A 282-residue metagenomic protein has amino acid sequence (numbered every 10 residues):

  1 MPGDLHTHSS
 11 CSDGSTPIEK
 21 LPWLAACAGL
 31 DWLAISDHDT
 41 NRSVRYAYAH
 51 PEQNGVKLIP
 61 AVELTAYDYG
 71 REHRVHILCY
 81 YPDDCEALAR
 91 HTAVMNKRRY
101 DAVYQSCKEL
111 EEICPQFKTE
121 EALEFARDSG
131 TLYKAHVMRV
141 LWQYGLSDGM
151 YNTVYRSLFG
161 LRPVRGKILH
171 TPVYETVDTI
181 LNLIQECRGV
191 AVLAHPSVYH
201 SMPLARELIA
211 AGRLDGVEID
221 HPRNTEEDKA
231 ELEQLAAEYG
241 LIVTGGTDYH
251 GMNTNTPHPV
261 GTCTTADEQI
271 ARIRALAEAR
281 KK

Functional and structural regions predicted by a protein language model:
M1-R74, F159-V164, L169, E175-A194 (+2 more regions): An N-terminally biased module of ancient metal coordination in phosphate/nucleic-acid-related enzymes
E52-P203, E207, D267-R272, A279-R280: Extended substrate/RNA-proximal surfaces in nucleic-acid metabolism proteins
L214, N255-K282: His/Asp/Glu-enriched, well-ordered alpha-helical/loop segment that forms or immediately abuts the divalent-metal
